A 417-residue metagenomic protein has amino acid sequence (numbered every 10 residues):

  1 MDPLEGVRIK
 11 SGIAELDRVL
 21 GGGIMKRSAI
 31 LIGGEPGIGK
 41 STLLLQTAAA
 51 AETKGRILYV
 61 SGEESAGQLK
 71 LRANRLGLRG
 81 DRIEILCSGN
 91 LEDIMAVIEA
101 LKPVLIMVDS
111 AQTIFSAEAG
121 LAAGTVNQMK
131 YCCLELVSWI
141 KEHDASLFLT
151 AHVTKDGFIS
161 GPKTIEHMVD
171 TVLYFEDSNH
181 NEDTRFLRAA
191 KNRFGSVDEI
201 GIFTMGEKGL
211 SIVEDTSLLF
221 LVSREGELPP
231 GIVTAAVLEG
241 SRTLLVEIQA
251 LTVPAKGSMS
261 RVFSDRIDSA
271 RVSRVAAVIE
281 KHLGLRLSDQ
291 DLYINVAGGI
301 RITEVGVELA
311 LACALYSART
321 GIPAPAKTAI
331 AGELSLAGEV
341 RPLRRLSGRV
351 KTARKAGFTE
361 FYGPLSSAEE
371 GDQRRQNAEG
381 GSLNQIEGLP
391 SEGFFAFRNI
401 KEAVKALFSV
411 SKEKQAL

Functional and structural regions predicted by a protein language model:
M1-L20, M25-L31, I38-A48, K54-R56 (+5 more regions): Peripheral, non-AAA+ core regions of ATP-driven protein-machinery
E35, G62: P-loop (Walker A) phosphate-binding loop of NTP-binding proteins
I57-S61: Conserved RecA-like ASCE P-loop NTPase motor core of nucleic-acid helicases/translocases
S65: Conserved Rossmann-like nucleotide-cofactor binding loop
S88: Cofactor-binding loops of NAD(P)H-dependent oxidoreductases, dominated by short-chain dehydrogenase/reductases
